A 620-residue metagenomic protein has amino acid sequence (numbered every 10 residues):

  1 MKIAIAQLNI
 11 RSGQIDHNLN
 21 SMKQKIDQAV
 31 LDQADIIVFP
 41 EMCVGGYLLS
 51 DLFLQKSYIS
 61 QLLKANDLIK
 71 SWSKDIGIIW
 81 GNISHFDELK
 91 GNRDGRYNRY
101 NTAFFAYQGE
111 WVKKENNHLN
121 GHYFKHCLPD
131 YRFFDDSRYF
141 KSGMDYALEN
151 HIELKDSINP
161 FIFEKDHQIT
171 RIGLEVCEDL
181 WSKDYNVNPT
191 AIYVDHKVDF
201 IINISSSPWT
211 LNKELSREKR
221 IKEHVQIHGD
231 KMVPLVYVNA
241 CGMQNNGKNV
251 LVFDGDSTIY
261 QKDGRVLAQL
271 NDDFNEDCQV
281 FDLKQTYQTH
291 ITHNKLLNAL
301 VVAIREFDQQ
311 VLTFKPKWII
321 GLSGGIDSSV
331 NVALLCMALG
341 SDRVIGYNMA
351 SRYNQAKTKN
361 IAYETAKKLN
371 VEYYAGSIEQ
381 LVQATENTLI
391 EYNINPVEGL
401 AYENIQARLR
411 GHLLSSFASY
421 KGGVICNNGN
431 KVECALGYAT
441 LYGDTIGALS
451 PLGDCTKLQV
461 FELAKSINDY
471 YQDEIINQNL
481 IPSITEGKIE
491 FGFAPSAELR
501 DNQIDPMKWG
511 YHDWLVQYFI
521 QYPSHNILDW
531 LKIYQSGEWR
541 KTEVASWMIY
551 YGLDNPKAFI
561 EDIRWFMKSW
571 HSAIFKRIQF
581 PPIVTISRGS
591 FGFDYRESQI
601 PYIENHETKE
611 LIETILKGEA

Functional and structural regions predicted by a protein language model:
M1-G321, V332-R343, N348, K368 (+3 more regions): Enzyme catalytic cores with a strong preference for nitrogen-chemistry domains
T170, K231-V233, Y287-G324, S328-A620: ATP/NTP-dependent adenylation/nucleotidyl-transfer catalytic domains that generate, transfer, or process NMP-activated
